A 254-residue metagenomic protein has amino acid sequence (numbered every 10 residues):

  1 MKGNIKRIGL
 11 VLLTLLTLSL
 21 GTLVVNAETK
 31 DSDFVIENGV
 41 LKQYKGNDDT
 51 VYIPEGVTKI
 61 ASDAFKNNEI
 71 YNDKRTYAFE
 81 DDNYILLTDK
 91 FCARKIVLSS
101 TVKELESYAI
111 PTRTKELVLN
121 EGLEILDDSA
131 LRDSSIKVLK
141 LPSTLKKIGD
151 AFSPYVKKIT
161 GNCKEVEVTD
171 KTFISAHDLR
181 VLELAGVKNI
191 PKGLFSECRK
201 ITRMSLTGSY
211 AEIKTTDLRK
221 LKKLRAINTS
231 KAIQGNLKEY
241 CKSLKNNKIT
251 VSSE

Functional and structural regions predicted by a protein language model:
K2-L12: Bacterial N-terminal signal peptides that target proteins for export
V11-L20: Bacterial N-terminal signal peptides
S19-S32: Sec-dependent signal peptide cleavage junction
G21-V24, A61, D127: Short, intrinsically disordered, low-complexity terminal segments
T29-V35, K45-K59, N67-E104, T112-I125 (+7 more regions): Structural signature of tandem-repeat unit edges
G39-Q43: Short, aliphatic-rich beta-strand segments
